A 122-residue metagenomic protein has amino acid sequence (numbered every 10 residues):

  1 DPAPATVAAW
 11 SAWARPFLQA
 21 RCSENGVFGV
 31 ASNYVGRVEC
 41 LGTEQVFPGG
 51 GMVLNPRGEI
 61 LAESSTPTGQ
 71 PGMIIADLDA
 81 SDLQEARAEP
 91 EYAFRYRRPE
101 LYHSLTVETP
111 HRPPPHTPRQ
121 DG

Functional and structural regions predicted by a protein language model:
D1-G72: CN hydrolase (nitrilase-like) catalytic-core segments centered on the catalytic cysteine and neighboring Lys/Glu
Q19-N25, P56-L61, A80-D82, L101-T106 (+1 more regions): Short, surface-exposed, polar/charged, turn-prone segments marking secondary-structure boundaries
V38-E39, T68, I75, A93 (+1 more regions): Flexible domain-boundary/linker segments
T68-P90: A short, polar/charged loop-to-alpha-helix boundary motif
D82-G122: Cysteine/selenocysteine-centered motifs that mediate thiol-based redox chemistry or coordinate metal-sulfur cofactors
